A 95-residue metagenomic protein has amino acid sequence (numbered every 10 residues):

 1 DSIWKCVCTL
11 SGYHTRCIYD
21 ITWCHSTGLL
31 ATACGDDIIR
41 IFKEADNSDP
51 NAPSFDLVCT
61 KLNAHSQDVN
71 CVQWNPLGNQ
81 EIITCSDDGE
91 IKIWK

Functional and structural regions predicted by a protein language model:
D1, I39-E44, I91-K95: WD40-repeat beta-propellers
D1-L10, I21, G28, D36: Short intrinsically disordered, low-complexity coil segments enriched in acidic
S2-C6, S48-V58: Beta-strand initiation motifs
I3, T15, C24, T32-G35 (+1 more regions): Generic preference for well-ordered alpha-helical elements
L10-I18, K61-V69: WD40/WD-repeat beta-propeller blade N-cap
D20-T27, Q73-N79: Loop/turn segments within WD40 beta-propeller blades
T32-D36, T84-D88: Conserved strand-to-loop turn within each blade of WD40 beta-propeller repeats
G78, D87-E90: A short, acidic, flexible beta-alpha connecting loop/helix-capping segment that sits on the rim of active
